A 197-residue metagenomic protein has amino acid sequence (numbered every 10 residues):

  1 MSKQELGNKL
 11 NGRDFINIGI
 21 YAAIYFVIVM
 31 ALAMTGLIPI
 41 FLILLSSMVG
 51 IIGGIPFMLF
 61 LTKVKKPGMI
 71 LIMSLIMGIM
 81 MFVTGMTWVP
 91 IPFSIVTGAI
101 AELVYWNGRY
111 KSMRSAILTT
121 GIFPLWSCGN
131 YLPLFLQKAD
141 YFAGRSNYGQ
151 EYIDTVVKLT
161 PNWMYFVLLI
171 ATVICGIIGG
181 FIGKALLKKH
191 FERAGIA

Functional and structural regions predicted by a protein language model:
M1-L6, G12, L187-A197: Short, charged juxtamembrane terminal tails flanking transmembrane helices
S2-G68: Hydrophobic transmembrane alpha-helices
F15-I20, S47-M48, I70-L75, W88-P92 (+2 more regions): Hydrophobic alpha-helical transmembrane segments
A22-M30, I76-T84, I122-L132: Aromatic-anchored segments of alpha-helical transmembrane domains
V27, S94-G129, G180: Short helix-perturbing small/polar motifs within transmembrane alpha-helices
L32, G36-I40, V64, G68 (+6 more regions): Membrane-interfacial segments
I43-L103: Alpha-helical membrane segments and adjacent membrane-interface helices in multi-pass membrane proteins
A116-K188: Membrane-embedded alpha-helical hairpins and interfacial helices in multi-pass inner-membrane proteins
